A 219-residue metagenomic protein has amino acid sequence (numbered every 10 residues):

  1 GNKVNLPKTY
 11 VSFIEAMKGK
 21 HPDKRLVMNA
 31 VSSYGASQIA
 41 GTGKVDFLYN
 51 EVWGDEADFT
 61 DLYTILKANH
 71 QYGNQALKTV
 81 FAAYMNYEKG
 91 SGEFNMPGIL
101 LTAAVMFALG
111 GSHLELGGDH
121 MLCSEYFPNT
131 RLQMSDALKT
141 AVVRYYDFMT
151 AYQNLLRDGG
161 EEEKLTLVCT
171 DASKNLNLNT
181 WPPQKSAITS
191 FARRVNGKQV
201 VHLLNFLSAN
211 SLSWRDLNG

Functional and structural regions predicted by a protein language model:
G1-P183, A192-R193: Glycan-processing catalytic domains of CAZymes
K174-G219: Carbohydrate-binding surface patches
